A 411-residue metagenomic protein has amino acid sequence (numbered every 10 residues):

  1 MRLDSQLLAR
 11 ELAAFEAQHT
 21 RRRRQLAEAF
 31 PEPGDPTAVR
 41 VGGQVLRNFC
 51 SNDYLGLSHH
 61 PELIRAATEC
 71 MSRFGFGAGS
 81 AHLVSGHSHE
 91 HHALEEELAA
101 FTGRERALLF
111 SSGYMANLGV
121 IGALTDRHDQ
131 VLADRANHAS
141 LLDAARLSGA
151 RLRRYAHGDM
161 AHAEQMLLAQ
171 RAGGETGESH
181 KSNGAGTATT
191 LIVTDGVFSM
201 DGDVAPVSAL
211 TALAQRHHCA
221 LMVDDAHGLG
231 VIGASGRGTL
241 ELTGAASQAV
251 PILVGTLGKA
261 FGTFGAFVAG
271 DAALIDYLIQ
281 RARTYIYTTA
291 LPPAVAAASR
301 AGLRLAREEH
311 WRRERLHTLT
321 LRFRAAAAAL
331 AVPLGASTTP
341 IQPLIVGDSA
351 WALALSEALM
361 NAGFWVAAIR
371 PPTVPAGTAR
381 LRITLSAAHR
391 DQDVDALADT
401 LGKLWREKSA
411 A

Functional and structural regions predicted by a protein language model:
A9-F76, C219: N-terminal "arm"/small-domain region of PLP-dependent enzymes with the aminotransferase-like
R65, E69, R73, A100 (+2 more regions): PLP-dependent enzyme catalytic core of the Aspartate aminotransferase-like
R65, E69-S112: Conserved N-terminal alpha-helix of the aminotransferase class I/II PLP-enzyme fold
V120-A139: Conserved PLP-anchoring active-site segment centered on the Schiff-base-forming lysine
R153, H157-V223, S386: Active-site phosphate-binding strand-loop segment of PLP-dependent enzymes
H218, G238-L257, D276-Q280: Conserved active-site segment immediately N-terminal to the catalytic lysine that forms the internal aldimine
V254, A260-A327, V332-G335: PLP-dependent aminotransferase class I/II
E314-L321, A328-G363, T373, G377-T378 (+1 more regions): Conserved PLP-binding catalytic core of the aspartate aminotransferase-like
